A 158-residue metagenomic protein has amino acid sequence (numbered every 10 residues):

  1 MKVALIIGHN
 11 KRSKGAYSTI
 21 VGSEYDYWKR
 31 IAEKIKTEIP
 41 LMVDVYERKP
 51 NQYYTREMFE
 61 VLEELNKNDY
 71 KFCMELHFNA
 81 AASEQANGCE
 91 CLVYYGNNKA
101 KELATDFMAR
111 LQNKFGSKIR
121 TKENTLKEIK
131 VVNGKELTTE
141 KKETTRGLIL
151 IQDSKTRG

Functional and structural regions predicted by a protein language model:
M1-C89, V93-E102: Catalytic-core regions of hydrolytic enzymes
V3-G15, N68, C73-N79, E128-G158: Active-site-adjacent mobile loop/cap segments within catalytic or ligand-binding domains
K99-T144: Active-site-adjacent substrate-binding region of metalloamidase/peptidase-like peptide-processing proteins
